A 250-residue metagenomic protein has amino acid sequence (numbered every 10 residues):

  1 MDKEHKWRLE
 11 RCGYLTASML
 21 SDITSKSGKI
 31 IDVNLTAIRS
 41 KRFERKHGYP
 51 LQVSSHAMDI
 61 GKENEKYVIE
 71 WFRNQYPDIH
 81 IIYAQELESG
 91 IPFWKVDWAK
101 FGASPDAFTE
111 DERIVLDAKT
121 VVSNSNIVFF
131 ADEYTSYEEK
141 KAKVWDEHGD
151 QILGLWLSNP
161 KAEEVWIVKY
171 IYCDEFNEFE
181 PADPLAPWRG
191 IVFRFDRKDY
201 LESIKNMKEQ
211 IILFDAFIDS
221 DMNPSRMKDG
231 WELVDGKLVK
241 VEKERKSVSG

Functional and structural regions predicted by a protein language model:
M1-E63, Y67, Y134-A142, F176 (+1 more regions): Charged, glycine-rich intrinsically disordered N-terminal tails and low-complexity linkers that flank
H56-A84: Acidic-basic catalytic patches of nuclease active cores, encompassing PD-(D/E)XK and other metal-cofactor nuclease
Y76-D221: Nucleic-acid nuclease catalytic cores
K205-L238, E244: Electropositive, surface-exposed helix/loop patches at the edges of structured domains that serve as adaptable
